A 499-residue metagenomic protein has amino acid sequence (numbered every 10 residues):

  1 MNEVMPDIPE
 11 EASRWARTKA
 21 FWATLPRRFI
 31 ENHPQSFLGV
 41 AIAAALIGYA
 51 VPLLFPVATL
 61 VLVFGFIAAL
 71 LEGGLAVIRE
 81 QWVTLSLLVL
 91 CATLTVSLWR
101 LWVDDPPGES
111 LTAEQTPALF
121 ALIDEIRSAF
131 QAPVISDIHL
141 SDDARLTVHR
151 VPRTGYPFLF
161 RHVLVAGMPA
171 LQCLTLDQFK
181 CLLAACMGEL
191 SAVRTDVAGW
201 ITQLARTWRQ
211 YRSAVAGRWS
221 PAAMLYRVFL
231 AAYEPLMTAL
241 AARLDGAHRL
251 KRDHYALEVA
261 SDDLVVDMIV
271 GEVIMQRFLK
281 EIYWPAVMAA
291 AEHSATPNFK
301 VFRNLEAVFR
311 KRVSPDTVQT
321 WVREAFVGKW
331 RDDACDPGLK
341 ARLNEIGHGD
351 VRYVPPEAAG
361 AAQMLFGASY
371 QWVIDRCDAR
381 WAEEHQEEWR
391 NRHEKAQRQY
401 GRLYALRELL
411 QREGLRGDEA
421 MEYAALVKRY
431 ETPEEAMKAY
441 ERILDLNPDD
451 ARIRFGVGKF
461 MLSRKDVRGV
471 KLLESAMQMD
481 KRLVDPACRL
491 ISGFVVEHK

Functional and structural regions predicted by a protein language model:
N2-I30, G217, A222-D245, H254 (+4 more regions): Cytosolic-facing loops and C-terminal tails of multi-pass membrane proteins
N2-V57, F66-A69: Non-catalytic, topology-defining segments of multipass membrane proteins
P6-R14, T18-F21, W99-T207, L415 (+1 more regions): Peri-catalytic and regulatory segments of divalent metal-dependent proteins
Y49-V63, W200, L204, W208-A239: A hydrophobic membrane-anchoring feature enriched in long, contiguous, low-charge segments that mark signal-anchor
L54-L90, S220-L225: Hydrophobic alpha-helical transmembrane segments
A76-G108, D124: Transmembrane alpha-helices and immediately adjacent membrane-cytoplasm interface residues in multi-pass integral
D124-S128, A184, S191-A192, R209 (+2 more regions): An active-site-proximal "capping" alpha-helix that borders the catalytic cofactor pocket
